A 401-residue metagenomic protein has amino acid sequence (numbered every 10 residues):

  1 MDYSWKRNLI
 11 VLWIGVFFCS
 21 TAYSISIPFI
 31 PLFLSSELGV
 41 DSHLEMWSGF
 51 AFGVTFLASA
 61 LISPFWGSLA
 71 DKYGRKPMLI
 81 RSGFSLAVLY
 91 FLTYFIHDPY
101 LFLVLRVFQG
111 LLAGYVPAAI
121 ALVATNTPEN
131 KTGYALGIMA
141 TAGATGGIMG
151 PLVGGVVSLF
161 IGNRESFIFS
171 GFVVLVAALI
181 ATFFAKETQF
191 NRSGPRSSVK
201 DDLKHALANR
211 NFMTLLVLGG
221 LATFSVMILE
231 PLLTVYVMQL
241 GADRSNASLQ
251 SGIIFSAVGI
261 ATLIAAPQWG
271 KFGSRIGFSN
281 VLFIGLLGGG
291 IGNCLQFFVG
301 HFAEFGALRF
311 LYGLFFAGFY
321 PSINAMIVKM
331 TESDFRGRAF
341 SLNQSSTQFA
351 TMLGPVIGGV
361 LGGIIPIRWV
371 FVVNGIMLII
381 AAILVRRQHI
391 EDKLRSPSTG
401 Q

Functional and structural regions predicted by a protein language model:
M1-K6, E187-L216, Q401: Juxtamembrane intracellular "pre-TM" segments in multi-pass secondary transporters
W5-L32, N209-I228, F310: Pair of pore-lining "gating" transmembrane helices in MFS-fold secondary transporters
F17, Y100-G114, E304-G318: Hydrophobic core of transmembrane alpha-helices in multi-pass small-molecule transporters, especially MFS/SLC-type
F29-E45, L232-L249: Short amphipathic helix-loop junctions that connect adjacent transmembrane helices in Major Facilitator Superfamily/SLC
F50-W66, S256-Q268: Central cavity-lining transmembrane alpha-helices of secondary-active solute carriers, predominantly the Major
A60-H97, G273-I276: Conserved MFS/SLC helix-loop-helix module at the cytosolic interface between two early adjacent transmembrane helices
P77-L92, G171, N280-L295, G375: Structural signature of the two symmetry-related core transmembrane helices
L105-G143, M326: Cytoplasmic helix-loop-helix junction between adjacent transmembrane helices in 12-TM secondary transporters
